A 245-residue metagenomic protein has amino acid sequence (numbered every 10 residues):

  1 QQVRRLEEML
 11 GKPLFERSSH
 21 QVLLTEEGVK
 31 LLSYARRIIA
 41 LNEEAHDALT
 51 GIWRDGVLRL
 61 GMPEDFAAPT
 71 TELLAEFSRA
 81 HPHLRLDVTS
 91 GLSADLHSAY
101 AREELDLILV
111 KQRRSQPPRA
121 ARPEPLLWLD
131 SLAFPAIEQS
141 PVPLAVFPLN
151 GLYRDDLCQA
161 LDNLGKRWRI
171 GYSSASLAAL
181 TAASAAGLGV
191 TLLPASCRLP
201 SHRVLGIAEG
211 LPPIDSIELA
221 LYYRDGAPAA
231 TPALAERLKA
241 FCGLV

Functional and structural regions predicted by a protein language model:
R5-L24: A short LG(V/I)-centered, amphipathic sequence patch enriched for acidic residue(s) preceding the LG motif
E7-L10, L31-I52: Alpha-helical linker/hinge and terminal dimerization helices associated with HTH transcriptional regulators
L49-F66, A80-L84, P141-V142: Interdomain hinge and pocket-entrance segments immediately C-terminal to HTH DNA-binding domains
P69, G210-V245: A late-sequence structural motif
E72-E76, S93-D130, L205: Short beta-strand-centered segments that line the small-molecule binding cleft or hinge of alpha/beta clamshell
R85-G91, R167-S176: Short beta-strand-to-loop elements that line the ligand-binding cleft of bilobed periplasmic-binding protein-like
P117-R119, A185-G226: Beta-alpha-beta core module
A136, P143-G165, T231: Secondary-structure junction motif
